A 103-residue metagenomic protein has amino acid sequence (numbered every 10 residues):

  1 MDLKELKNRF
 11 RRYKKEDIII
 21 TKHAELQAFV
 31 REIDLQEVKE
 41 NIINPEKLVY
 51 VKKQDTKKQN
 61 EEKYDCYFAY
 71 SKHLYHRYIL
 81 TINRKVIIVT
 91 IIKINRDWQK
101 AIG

Functional and structural regions predicted by a protein language model:
M1-G103: Ribonuclease/tRNase effector modules and their secretory precursors
